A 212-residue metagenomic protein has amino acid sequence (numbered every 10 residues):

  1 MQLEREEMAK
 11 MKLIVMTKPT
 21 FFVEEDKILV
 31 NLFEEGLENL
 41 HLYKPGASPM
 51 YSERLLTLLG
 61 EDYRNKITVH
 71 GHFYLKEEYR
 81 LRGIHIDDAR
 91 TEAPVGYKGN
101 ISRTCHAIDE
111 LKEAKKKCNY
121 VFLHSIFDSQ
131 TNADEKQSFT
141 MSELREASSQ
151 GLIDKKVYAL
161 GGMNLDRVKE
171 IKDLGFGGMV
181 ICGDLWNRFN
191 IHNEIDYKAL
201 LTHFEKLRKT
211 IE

Functional and structural regions predicted by a protein language model:
M1-K27: N-terminal amphipathic alpha-helix/helix-capping segment at the start of soluble metabolic enzymes
M1-M11, H192, K198, T202-E212: Short, low-complexity, intrinsically disordered N-terminal peptides in bacterial proteins
M16-P19, E38-Y51, G60-E113, Y120-Q130 (+1 more regions): Catalytic beta/alpha-barrel core
V23, M50, D134-F139: Residues at secondary-structure transition points
K27-L37: A short, Lys/Arg-enriched amphipathic alpha-helix followed by its capping loop at the start of a domain
I28, I67-R82, H106-K117, S148-I153 (+3 more regions): Catalytic cores of alpha/beta
E53-V69, G96-I108, Q137-A159, H203-E212: Alpha-helix-loop-beta-strand connector modules within alpha/beta enzyme cores
D87-V95, F122-E135, V168-L207: Glycine-rich phosphate-binding active-site loops on the catalytic face of alpha/beta enzymes
